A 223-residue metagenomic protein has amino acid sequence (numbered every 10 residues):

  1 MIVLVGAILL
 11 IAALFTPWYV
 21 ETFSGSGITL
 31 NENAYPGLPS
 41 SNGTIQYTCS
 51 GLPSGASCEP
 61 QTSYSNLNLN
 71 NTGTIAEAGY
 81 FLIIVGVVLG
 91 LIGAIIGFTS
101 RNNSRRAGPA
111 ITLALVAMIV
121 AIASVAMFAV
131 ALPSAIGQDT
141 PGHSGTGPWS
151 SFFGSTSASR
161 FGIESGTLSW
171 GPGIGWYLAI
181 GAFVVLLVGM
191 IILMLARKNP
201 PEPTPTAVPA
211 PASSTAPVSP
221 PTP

Functional and structural regions predicted by a protein language model:
M1-V20, A76-L132, A179-R197: Signature of small four-pass
I8-I11, G37-L38, G79, S219-P223: Intrinsic structural disorder
F15-E77, L132-P172: Long, glycine/tryptophan/cysteine-rich extracytoplasmic
Y64-N66, F128, Y177: Aromatic side chains
P172-G175, A182: Class I SAM-dependent DNA methyltransferase catalytic core with a primary bias toward cytosine-5 DNMT/HhaI-like enzymes
K198-P223: Low-complexity, intrinsically disordered extramembrane tails and loops of integral membrane proteins
